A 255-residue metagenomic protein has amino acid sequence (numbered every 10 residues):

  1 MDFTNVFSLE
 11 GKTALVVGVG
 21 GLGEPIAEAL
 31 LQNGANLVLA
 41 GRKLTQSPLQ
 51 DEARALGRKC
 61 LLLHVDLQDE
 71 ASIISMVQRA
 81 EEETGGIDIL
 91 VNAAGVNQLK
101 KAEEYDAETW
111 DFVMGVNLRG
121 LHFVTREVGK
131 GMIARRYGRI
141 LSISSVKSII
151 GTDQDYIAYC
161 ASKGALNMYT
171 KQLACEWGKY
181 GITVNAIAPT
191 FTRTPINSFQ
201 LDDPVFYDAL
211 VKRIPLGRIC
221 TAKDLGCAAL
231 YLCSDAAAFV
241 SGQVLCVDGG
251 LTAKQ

Functional and structural regions predicted by a protein language model:
D2-N5, I150, A229-L230, S241-Q255: Short C-terminal tail/terminal secondary-structure segment of NAD(P)H-dependent dehydrogenase/reductase domains
F7-V38: Canonical Rossmann dinucleotide-binding motif of NAD(H)/NADP(H)-dependent dehydrogenases/reductases, specifically
K101-A102, D106-D111, L210: Substrate-binding pocket helix/loop in short-chain dehydrogenase/reductase
Y105, G151-C160, Q172: Active-site loop-to-helix junction immediately N-terminal to the catalytic Tyr of the SDR YXXXK motif in Rossmann-fold
T125, S162, T170: Active-site helix of classical SDR
K130, C175-E176, A238: Alpha-helical segment proximal to the catalytic Tyr-Lys
G178, T183, V240-G242: Short, small/polar-rich loop/turn modules that mediate ligand/substrate recognition or access, typified
